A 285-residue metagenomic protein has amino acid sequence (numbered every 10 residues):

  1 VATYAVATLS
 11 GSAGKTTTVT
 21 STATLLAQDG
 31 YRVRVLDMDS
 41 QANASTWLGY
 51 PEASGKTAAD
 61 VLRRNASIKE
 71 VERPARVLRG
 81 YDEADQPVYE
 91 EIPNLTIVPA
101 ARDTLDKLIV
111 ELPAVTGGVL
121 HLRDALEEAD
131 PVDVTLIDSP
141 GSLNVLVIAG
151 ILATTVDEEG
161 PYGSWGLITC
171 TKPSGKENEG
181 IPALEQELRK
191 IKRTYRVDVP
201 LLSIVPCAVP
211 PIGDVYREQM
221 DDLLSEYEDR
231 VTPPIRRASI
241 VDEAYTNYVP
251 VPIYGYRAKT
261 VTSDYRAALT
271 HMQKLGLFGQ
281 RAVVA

Functional and structural regions predicted by a protein language model:
V1-A285: P-loop NTP-binding core
